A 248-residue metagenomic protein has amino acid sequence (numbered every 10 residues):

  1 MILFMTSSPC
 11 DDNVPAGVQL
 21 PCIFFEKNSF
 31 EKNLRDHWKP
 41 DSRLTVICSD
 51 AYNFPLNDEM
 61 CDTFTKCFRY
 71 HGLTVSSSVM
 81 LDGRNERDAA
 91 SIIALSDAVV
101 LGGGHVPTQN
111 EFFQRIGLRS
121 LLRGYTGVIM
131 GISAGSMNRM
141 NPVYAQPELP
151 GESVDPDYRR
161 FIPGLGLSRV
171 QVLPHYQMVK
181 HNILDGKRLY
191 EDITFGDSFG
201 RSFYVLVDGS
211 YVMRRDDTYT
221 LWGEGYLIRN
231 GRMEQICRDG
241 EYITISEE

Functional and structural regions predicted by a protein language model:
M1-A98: N-terminal beta1-alpha1 cap of cysteine-dependent amidohydrolase-like domains
M1-P40, D58, A145, L149-E248: C-terminal and late-domain segments of enzyme folds
F4, A98-G102, M130, Q171-V172: Structural motif
G17-V18, G72, V100-P107, V172-P174: Short, basic, glycine/proline-bearing loop/turn elements
I92, R115-G127: Catalytic-core regions built around general acid/base machinery
G102, R123-P142: Catalytic nucleophile loop
V106-R115, I183: Glycine/threonine-rich flexible loop motifs
